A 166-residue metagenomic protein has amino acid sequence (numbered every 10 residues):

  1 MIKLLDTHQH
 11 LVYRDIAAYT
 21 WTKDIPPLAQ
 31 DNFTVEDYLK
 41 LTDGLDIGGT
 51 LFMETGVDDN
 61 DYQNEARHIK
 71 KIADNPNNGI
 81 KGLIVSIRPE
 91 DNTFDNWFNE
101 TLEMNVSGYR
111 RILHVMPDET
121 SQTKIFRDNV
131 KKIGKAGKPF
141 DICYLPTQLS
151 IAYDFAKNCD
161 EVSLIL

Functional and structural regions predicted by a protein language model:
M1-K70, L102: An N-terminally biased module of ancient metal coordination in phosphate/nucleic-acid-related enzymes
I2, E161-V162: Short coil/turn segments at beta-strand junctions that form active-site/ligand-binding loops
L4-T7, M53, I84, R110 (+1 more regions): Active-site neighborhood of phospho(di)ester-bond hydrolases with catalytic His/Asp-centered motifs
Q63-Q148, Y153-K157, S163: Active-site gating/metal-coordination segments in enzymes
